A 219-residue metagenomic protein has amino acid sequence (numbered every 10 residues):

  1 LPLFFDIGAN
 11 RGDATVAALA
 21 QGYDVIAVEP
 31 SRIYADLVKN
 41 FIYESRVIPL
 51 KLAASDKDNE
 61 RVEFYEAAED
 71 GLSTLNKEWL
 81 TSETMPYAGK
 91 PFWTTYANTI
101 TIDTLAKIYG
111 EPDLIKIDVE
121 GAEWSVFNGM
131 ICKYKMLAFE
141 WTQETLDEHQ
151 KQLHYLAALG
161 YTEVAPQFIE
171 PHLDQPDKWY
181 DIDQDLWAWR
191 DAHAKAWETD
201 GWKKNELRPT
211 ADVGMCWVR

Functional and structural regions predicted by a protein language model:
L1-R219: Phosphate/nucleotide-binding beta-alpha loop and adjacent structural elements of enzyme active sites
